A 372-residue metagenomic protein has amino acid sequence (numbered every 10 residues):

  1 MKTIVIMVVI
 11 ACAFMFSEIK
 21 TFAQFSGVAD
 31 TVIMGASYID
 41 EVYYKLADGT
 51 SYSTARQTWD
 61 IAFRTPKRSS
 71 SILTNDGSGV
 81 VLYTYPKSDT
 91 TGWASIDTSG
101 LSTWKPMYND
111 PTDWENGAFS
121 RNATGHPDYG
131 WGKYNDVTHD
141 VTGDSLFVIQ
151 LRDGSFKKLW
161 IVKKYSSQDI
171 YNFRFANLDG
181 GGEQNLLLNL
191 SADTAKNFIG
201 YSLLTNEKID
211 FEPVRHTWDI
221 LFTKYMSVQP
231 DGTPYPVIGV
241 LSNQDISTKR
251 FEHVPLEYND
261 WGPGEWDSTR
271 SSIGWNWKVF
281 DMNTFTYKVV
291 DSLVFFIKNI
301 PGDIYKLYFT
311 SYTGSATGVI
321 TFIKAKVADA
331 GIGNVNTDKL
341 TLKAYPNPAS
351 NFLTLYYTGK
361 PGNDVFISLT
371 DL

Functional and structural regions predicted by a protein language model:
M1-V5: Positively charged n-region of N-terminal signal peptides that target proteins for export
M7-M15: Bacterial N-terminal signal peptides
S17, T21-A23: Boundary at the C-terminal end of the N-terminal hydrophobic targeting segment
Q24-D329: Surface-exposed, beta-sheet-biased, low-hydrophobicity segments with strongly acidic/polar composition
K326-Y345, N351, K360-V365: Residue-level detector of functionally pivotal "anchor" positions at catalytic/ligand-binding pockets or at interdomain
T354: Short aromatic/hydrophobic contact patches that present stacked aromatics for nucleic-acid/ligand binding
I367-L372: Short, glycine-anchored, charge-dense loop/turn motifs used at functional sites
